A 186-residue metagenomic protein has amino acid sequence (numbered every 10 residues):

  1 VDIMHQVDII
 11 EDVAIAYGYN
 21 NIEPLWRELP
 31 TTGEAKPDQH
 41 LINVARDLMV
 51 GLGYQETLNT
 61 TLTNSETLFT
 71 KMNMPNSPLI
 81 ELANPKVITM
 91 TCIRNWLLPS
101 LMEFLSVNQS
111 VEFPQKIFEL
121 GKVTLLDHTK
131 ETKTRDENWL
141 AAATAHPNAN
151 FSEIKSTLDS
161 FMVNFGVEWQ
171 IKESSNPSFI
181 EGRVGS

Functional and structural regions predicted by a protein language model:
V1-Q115: Extended, well-folded interaction surfaces typified by the phenylalanyl-tRNA synthetase beta subunit core
D2, Q6, N59, T129-D136 (+2 more regions): A carboxyl-terminal module marker
A14, S100, A142, G185-S186: Small-side-chain structural scaffolding
A16-R27, A35, P78-A83, G121-N148: Residues forming anionic-ligand binding surfaces in small-molecule and nucleic-acid pockets of primarily soluble enzymes
A45, L120, L158-F161: Hydrophobic alpha-helical packing residues
E66-L68, V87-I88, M102-S106, E119-K130 (+2 more regions): Glycine-rich, charged/polar anion/phosphate-binding loops that engage phosphate groups from diverse ligands
N76-P78, L97, P114-E119, D136-W139 (+1 more regions): A generic structural signal for well-ordered coil/turn residues at beta-strand boundaries that shape enzyme active-site
